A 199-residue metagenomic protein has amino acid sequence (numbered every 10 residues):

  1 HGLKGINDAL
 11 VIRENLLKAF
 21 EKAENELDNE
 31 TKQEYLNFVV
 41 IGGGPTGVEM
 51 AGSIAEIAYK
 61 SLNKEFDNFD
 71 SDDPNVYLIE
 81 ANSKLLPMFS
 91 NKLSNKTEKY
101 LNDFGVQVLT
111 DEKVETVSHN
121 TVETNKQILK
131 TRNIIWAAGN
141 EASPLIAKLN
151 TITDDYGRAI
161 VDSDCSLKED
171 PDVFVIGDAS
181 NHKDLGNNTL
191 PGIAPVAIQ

Functional and structural regions predicted by a protein language model:
H1, E34, I79: Acidic/polar active-site rim loop that often engages polyanionic ligands
G2-L27, N120-T121, I128-I198: FAD-site-proximal beta/loop scaffold in flavoenzymes
E14-S71: Rossmann-like NAD(P)H-binding beta-loop-alpha module
G43, A81, D178: Cofactor-binding loop segments of dinucleotide-utilizing enzymes, especially the Rossmann-like FAD- and NAD(P)+-binding
V48, I79, I176-G177: Active-site flanking residues adjacent to catalytic metal/cofactor-binding acidic residues
A55-S163, E169: A Rossmann-like FAD-binding core segment of flavoenzymes
E56-Y59, P195-Q199: Internal hydrophobic alpha-helix adjacent to the cofactor/substrate pocket in enzyme cavities
